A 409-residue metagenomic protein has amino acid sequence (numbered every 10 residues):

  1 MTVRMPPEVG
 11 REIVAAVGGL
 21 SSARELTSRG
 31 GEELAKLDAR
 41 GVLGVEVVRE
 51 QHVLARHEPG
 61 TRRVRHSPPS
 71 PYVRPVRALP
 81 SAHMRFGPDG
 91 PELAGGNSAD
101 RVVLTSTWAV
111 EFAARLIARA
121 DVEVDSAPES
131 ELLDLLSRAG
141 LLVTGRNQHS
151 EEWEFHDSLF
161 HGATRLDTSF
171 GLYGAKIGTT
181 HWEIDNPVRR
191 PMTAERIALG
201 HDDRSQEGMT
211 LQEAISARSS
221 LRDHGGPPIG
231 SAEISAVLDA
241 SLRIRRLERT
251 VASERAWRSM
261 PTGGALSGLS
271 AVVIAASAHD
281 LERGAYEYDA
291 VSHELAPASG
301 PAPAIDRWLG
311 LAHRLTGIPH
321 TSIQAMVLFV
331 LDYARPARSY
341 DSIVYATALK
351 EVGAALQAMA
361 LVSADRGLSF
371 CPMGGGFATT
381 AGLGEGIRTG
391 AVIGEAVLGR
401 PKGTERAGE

Functional and structural regions predicted by a protein language model:
M1-E207, S216: Long, charge-rich, low-complexity alpha-helical segments
G140, S241, R245-E248, S363 (+1 more regions): A generic secondary-structure signal for well-formed alpha-helical elements
G145-T321: N-terminal amphipathic, basic helical "cap/leader" segment at the start of enzyme domains
V237, A271, V327-F329, Y333-R335 (+1 more regions): Small-aliphatic-rich amphipathic alpha-helix that forms the alpha element of a beta-alpha
A285, M326, E395-V397: Conserved hydrophobic/aromatic beta-strand scaffold that supports enzyme active sites
A381-E395: Short, electropositive alpha-helical surface patch
V392-E409: C-terminal helix-cap and adjacent tail motif
